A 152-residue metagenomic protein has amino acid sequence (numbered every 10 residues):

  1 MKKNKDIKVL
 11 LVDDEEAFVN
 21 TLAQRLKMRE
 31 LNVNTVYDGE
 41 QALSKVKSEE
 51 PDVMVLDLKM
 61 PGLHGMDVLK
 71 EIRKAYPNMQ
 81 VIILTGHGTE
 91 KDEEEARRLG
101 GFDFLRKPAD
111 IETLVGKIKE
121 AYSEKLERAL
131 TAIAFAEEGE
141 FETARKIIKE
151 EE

Functional and structural regions predicted by a protein language model:
M1-K8, A136-E152: Non-catalytic signal-transmission and effector/linker regions of two-component phosphorelay proteins
E16-N34: Two-component/phosphorelay signaling modules centered on CheY-like receiver
D38-Q41, H64-D67: Acidic catalytic/metal-coordinating carboxylates
E49-V55: Active-site beta3 strand of CheY-like receiver
D57, T85: Active-site residues of response regulator receiver
M60: Receiver (REC) domain active-site loop signature in two-component systems and cognate sites in sensor histidine kinases
D67, G88-D103: Alpha4 helix (beta4-alpha4-beta5 surface) of REC/receiver domains from two-component response regulators
K91, A109-I118: C-terminal output helix
